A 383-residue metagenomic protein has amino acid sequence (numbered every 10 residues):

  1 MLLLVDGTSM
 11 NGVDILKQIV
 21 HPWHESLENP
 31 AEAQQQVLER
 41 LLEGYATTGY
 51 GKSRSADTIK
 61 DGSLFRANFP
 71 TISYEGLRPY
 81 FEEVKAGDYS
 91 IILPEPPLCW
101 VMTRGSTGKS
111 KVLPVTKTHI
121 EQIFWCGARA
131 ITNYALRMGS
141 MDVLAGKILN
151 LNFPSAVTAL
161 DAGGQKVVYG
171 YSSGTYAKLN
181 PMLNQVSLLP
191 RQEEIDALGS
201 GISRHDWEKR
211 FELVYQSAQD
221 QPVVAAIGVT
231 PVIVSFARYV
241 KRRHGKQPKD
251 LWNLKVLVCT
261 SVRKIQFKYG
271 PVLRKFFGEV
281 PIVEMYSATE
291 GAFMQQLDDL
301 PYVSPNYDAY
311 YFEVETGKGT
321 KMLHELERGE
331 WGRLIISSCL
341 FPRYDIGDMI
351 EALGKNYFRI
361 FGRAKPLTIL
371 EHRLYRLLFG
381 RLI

Functional and structural regions predicted by a protein language model:
L2-A33, E39-S55, I59-T320: Active-site phosphate/ATP/adenylate-binding loop shared across adenylate-forming ligases
A33, V37, H119, L374-L382: Short amphipathic alpha-helical segments
Y45, E327-I383: AMP-binding/adenylate-forming catalytic core of the ANL superfamily
T316, M322-E325, E330: A contiguous, basic/glycine-rich beta-loop/short-helix subdomain that forms a polymer-engagement track
